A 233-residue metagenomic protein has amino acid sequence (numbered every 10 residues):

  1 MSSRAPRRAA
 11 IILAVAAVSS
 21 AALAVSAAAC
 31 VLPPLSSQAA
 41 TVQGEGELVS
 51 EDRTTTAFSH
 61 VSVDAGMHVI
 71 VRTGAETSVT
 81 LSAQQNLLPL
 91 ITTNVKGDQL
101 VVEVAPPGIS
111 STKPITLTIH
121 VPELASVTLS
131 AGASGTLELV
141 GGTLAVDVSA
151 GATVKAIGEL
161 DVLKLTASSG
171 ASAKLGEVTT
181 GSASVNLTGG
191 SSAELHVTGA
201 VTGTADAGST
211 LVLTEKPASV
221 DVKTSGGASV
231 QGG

Functional and structural regions predicted by a protein language model:
M1-S168, S172-G233: Intrinsically disordered, low-complexity terminal regions
